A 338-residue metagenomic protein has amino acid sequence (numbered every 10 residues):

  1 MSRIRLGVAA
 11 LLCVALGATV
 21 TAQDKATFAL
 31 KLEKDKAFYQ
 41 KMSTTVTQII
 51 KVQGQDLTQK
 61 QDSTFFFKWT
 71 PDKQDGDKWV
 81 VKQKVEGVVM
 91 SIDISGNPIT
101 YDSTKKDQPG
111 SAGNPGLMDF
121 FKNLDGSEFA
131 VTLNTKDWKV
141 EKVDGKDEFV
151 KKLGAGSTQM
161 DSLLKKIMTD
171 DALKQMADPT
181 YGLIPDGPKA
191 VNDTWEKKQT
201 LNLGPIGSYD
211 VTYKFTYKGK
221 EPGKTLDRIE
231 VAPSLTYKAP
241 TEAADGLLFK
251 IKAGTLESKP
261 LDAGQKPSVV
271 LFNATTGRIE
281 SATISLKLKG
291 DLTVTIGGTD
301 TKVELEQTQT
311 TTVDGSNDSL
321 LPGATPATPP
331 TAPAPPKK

Functional and structural regions predicted by a protein language model:
M1-A9: Bacterial N-terminal signal peptides that target proteins for export
A9-G17: Bacterial N-terminal signal peptides
A18-A22: Sec/Tat signal peptide C-region and signal peptidase I cleavage site
Q23-K338: Signature of exported/secreted
